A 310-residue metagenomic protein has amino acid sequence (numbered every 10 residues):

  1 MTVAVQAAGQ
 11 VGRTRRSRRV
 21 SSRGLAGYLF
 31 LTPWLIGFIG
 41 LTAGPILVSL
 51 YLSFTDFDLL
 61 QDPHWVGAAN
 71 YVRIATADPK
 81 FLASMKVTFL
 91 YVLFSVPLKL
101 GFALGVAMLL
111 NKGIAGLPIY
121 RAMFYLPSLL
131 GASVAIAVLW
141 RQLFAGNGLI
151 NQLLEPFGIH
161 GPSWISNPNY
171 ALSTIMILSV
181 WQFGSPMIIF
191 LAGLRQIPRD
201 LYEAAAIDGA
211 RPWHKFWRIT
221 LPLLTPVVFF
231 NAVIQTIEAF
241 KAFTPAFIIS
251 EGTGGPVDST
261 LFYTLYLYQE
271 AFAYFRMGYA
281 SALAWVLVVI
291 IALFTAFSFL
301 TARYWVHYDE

Functional and structural regions predicted by a protein language model:
M1-S22: Short, Lys/Arg-rich, polar N-terminal cytosolic tail immediately upstream of the first transmembrane signal-anchor
R23-E310: A structural signal for multi-pass alpha-helical bundles of membrane permease subunits that mediate small-molecule
